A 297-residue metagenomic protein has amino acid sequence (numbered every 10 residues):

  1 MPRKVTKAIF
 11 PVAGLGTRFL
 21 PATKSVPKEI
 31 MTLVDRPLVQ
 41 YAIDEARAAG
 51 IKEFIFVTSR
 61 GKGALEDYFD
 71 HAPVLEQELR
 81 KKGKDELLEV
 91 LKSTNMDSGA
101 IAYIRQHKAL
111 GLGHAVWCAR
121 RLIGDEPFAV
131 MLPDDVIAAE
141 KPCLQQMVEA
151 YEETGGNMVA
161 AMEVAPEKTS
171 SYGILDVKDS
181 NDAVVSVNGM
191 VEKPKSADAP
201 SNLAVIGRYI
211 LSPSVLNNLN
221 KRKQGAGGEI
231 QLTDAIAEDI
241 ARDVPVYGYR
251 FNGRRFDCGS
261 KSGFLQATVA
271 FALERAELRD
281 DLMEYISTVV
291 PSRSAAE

Functional and structural regions predicted by a protein language model:
P2-A8, D280-S287: Positively charged, low-complexity intrinsically disordered leader regions
P2-R80, Q106, P142-Q146: N-terminal glycine-rich phosphate-binding loop and ensuing alpha1 helix
K7, K52-F54, A100, P127 (+3 more regions): Residues at the starts of beta-strands that form the adenosine-phosphate
G14, R60, D135, P213-S214 (+1 more regions): Alpha-helix/helix-capping structural signal
I30, I101-Y103, N157-V159, V246-G248 (+1 more regions): Conserved beta-strand scaffold positions in the cores of enzyme catalytic domains, especially in NTP/NDP-utilizing
V39, L65, A119, D134 (+3 more regions): Residue-level signal for inorganic ion chemistry
L75-E78, K92-V177, L219-R222: Conserved beta-loop-beta/alpha segment of the NTase-like Rossmann-fold superfamily that binds/positions NTPs
A129, V148, E152, N181-E284: Catalytic-core segments of class I nucleotidyltransferases/pyrophosphorylases that form NMP-activated intermediates
